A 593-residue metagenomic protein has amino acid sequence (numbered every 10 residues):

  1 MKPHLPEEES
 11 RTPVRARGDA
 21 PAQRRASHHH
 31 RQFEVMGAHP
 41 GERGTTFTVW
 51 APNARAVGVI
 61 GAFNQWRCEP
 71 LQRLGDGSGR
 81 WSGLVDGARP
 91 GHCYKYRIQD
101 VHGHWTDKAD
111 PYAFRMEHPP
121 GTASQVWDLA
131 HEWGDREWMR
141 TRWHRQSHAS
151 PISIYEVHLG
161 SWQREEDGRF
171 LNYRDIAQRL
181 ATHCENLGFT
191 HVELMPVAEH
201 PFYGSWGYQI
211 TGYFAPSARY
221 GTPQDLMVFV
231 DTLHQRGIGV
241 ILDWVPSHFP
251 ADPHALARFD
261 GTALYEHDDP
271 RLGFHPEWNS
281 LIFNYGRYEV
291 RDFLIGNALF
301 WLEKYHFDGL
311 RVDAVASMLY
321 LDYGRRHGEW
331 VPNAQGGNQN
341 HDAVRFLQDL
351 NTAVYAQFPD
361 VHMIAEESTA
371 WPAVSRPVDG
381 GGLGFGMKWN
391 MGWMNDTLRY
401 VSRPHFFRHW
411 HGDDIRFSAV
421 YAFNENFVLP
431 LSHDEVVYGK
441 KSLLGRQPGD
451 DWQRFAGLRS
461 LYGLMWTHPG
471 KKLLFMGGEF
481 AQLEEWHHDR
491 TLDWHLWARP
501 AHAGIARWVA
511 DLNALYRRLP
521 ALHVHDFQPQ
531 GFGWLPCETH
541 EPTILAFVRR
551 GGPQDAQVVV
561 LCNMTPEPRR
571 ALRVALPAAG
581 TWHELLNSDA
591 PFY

Functional and structural regions predicted by a protein language model:
M1-I152, G160, Y173-G188, D451-F455 (+2 more regions): Carbohydrate-interacting/catalytic domains
Q65, G160-Q163, H200, T369 (+2 more regions): Active-site/binding-pocket entry motifs
E117, W138-A149, H158-Q339: Substrate-binding/active-site clefts of carbohydrate-active enzymes
V157, S317-M318, E367, S418: The feature represents the membrane-entry module of six-transmembrane cation channels
C184, V230, L302, N351-Y355 (+2 more regions): N-terminal cationic-hydrophobic initiation segments that often serve targeting/anchoring roles
A215-R219, A334-H341, D450-W452, L496-A503: A short acidic, glycine-rich active-site loop that binds or catalyzes chemistry on phosphate/adenosine moieties
H306-D308, Y323-H488, R517-V574, A578-D589: Conserved alpha/beta catalytic core and glycan-binding cleft of carbohydrate-active enzymes
